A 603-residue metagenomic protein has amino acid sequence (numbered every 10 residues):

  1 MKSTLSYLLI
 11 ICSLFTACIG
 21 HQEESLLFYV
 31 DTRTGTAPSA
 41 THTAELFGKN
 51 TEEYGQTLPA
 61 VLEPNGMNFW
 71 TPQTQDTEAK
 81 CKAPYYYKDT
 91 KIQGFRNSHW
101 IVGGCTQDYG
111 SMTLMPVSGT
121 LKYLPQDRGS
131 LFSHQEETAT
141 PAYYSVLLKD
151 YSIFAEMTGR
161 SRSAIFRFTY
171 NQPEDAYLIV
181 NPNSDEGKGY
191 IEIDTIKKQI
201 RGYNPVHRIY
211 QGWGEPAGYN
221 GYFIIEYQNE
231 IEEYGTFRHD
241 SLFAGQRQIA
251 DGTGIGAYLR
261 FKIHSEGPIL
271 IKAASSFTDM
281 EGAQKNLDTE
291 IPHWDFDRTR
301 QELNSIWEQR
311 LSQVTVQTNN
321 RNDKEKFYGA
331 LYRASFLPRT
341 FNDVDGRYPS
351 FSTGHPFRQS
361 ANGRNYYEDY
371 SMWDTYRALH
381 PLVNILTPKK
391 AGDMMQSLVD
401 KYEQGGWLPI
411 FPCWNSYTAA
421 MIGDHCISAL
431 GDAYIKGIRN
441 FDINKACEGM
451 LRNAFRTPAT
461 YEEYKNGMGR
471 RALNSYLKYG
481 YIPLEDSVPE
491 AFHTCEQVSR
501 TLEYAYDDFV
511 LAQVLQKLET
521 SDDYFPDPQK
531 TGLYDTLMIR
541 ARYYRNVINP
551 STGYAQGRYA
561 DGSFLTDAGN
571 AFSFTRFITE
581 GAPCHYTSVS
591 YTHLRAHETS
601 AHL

Functional and structural regions predicted by a protein language model:
M1-E23: Bacterial Sec-dependent N-terminal signal peptides
H21-H380, N384-S428, Y434-L502, Y506-T520 (+5 more regions): Accessory carbohydrate-recognition regions in carbohydrate-active enzymes
L603: Cytosolic catalytic cores of cyclic-nucleotide second-messenger enzymes
